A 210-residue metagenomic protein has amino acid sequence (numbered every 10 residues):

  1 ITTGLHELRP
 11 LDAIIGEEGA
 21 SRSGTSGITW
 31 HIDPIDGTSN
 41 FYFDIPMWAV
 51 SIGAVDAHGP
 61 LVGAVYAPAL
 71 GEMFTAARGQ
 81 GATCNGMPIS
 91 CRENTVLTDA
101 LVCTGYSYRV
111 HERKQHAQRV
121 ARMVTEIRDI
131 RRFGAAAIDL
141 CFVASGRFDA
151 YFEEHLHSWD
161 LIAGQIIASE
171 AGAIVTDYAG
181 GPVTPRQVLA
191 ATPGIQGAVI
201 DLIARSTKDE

Functional and structural regions predicted by a protein language model:
I1-I35, I174, G194, A198-E210: N-terminal subdomain of lithium-sensitive/metallo-dependent phosphomonoesterases centered on the IMPase/IPPase/PAP
A13, V62, L101, D149-A150: Short, Asp-centered acidic motifs that coordinate Mg2+ and/or phosphate in catalytic or ligand-binding sites
I28-W48: Glycine/serine-rich anion-binding loops at beta->alpha junctions that coordinate negatively charged ligand groups
T38, A67, A168: Conserved G/P- and acidic residue-centered "switch" motifs that form tight phosphate/ATP-binding loops in soluble
G53-L140, Q187-E210: Acidic beta-strand-loop-alpha-helix segment within the catalytic core of divalent metal-dependent phosphate-processing
C141-A144, Q165-E170: Hydrophobic residues within well-ordered alpha-helices
S145-A150, A173: Alpha-to-beta junction loops
F148-S158: Active-site neighborhoods of divalent-metal-dependent phosphate/nucleic-acid chemistry enzymes
